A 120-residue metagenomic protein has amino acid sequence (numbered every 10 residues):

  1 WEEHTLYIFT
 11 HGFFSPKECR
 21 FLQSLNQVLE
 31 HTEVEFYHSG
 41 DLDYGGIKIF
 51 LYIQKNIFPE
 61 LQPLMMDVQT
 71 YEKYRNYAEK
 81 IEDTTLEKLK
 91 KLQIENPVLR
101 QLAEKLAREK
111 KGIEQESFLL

Functional and structural regions predicted by a protein language model:
W1-L120: Catalytic core segments in nucleotide and nucleic-acid processing enzymes
